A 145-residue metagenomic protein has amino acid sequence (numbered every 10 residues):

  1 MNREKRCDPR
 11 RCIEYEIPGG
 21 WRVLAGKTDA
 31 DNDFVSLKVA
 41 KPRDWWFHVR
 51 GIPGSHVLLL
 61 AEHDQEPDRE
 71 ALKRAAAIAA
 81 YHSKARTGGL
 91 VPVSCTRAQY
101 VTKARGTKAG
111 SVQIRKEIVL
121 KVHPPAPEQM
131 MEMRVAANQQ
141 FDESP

Functional and structural regions predicted by a protein language model:
M1-P145: Duplex nucleic acid-engaging cores and interfaces of nucleic-acid transaction enzymes
